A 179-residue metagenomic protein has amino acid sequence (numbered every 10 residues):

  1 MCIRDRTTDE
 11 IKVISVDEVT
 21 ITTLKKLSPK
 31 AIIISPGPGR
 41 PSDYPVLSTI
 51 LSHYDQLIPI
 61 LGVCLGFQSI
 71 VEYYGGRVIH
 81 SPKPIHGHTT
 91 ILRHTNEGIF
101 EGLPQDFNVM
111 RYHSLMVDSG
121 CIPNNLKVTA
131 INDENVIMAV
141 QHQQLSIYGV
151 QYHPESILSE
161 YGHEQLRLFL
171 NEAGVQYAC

Functional and structural regions predicted by a protein language model:
M1-Q56, E160-C179: N-terminal beta1-alpha1 cap of cysteine-dependent amidohydrolase-like domains
E10-I11, I60, I147: Hydrophobic anchor at the start of a short beta-strand that flanks the dinucleotide cofactor-binding loop
I11-E18, P41, T90-R93, Y112-H113 (+1 more regions): Short gly/ser/thr-rich secondary-structure transition/capping motifs
K26-E101, D106, L166: Cysteine-nucleophile active-site neighborhood
C64, H113, H153: Histidine-centered divalent metal-coordination motifs
T90, N108-M110, Y148-V150: Residues that recognize and position ribonucleotide moieties
G98-Q144: Catalytic beta-strand/loop cores that center a nucleophilic Ser/Cys/Thr and support acyl-enzyme chemistry
K127-I131, N135-Q141, S146-C179: C-terminal and late-domain segments of enzyme folds
